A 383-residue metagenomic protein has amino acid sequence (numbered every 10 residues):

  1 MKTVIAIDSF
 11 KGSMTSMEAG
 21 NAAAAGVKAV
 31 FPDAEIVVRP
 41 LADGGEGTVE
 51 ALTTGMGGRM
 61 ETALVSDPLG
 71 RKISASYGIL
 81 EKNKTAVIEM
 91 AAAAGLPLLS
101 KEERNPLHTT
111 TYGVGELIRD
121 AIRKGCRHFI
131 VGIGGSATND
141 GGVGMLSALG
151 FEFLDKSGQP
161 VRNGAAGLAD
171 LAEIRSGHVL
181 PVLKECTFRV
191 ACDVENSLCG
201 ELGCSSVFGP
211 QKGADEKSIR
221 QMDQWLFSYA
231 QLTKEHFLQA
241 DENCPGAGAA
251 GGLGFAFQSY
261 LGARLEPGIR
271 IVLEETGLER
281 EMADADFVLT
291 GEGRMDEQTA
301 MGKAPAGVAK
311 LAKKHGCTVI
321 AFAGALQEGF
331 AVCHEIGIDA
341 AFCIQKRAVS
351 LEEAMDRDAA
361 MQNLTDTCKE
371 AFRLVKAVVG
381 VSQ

Functional and structural regions predicted by a protein language model:
M1-I133, A137-Q383: N-terminal loops that bind phosphate or other acidic moieties and the adjacent beta-alpha structural core
